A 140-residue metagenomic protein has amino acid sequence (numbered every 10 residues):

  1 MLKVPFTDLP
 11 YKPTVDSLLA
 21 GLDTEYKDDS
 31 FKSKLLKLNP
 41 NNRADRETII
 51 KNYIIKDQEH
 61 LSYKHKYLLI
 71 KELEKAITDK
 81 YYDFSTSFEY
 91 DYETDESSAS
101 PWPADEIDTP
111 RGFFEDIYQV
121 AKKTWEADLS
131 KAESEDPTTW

Functional and structural regions predicted by a protein language model:
M1-K51, Y118, K122: Short terminal alpha-helical segments
M1-V4, H65, L73, A132-S134 (+1 more regions): A contiguous, well-structured "functional interface" segment within a domain
V4-T7, N39, Q58, S62 (+2 more regions): Generic alpha-helical structural element
Y11, V15, R46, K66-I70 (+2 more regions): Short runs of predominantly hydrophobic/aromatic residues within well-ordered alpha helices that form helix-helix
K12, E25, D29-S30, L61 (+6 more regions): Surface-exposed, interaction-prone regions used to assemble/regulate multi-protein complexes
A20-K27, I55, E59, K75-T78 (+5 more regions): Generic surface-pattern signal
D29-S85: Amphipathic alpha-helical interaction modules
T86-W140: Amphipathic alpha-helical binding modules
